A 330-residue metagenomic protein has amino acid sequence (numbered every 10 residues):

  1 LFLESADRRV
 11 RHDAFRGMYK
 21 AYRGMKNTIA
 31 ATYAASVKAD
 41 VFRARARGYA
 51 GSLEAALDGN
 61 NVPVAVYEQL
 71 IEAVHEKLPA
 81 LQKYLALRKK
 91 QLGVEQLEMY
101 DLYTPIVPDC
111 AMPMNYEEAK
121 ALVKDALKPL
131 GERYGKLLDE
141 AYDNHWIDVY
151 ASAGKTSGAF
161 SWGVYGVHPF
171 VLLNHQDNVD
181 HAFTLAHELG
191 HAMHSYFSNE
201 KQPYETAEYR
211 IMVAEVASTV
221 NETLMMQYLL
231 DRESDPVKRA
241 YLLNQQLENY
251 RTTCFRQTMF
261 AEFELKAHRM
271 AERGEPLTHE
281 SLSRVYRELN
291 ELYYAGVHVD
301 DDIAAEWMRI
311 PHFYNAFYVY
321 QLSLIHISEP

Functional and structural regions predicted by a protein language model:
L1-L324, S328: Cation-handling catalytic/transport regions enriched in His/Asp/Glu
